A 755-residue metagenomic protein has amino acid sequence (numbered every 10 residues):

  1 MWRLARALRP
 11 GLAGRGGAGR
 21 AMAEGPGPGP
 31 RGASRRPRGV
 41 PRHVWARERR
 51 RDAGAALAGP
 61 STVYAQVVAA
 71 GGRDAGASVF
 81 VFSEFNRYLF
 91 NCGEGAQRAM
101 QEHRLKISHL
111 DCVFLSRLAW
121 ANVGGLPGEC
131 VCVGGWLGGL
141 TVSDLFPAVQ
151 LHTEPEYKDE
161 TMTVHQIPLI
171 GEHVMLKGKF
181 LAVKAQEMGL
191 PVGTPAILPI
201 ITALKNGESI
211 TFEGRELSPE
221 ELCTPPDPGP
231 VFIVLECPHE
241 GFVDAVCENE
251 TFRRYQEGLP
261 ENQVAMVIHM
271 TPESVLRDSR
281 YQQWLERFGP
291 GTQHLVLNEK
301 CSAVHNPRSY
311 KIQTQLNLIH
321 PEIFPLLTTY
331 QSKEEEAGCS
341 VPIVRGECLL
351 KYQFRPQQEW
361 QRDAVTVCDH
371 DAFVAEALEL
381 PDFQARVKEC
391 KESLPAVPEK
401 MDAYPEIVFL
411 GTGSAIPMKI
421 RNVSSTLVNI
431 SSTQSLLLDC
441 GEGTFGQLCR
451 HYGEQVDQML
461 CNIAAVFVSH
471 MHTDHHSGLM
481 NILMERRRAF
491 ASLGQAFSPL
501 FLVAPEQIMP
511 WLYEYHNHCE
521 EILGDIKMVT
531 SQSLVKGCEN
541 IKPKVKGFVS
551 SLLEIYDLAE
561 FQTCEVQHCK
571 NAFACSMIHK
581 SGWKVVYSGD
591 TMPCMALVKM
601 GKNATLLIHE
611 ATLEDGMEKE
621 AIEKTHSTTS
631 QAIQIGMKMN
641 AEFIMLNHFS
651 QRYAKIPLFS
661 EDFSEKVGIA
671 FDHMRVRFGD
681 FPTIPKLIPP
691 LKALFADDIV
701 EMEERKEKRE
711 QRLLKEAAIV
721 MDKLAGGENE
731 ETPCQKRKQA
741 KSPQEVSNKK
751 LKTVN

Functional and structural regions predicted by a protein language model:
W2, R20-D52, L57-G59, F80-F82 (+5 more regions): Metal-dependent phosphodiesterase/nuclease catalytic metal-binding core
W2-R9, R15, E24-G27, R31-S34 (+9 more regions): Pre-active-site segment of Zn-dependent metallo-hydrolases
E84-Y88, C130-V131, M266, S432-L436 (+3 more regions): Short active-site oxyanion
N91, D439, L502, H609-A611: Catalytic Cys-His active-site segments of thiol-dependent hydrolases/isopeptidases
V113, V131-W136, I268-H269, I407-F409 (+4 more regions): Extended hydrophobic secondary-structure segments that form protein cores and membrane-embedded regions
W120, G124-G134, L169-K177: Short, compositionally biased segments
C130, G138-G139, G289-L295, L500: Leucine-rich repeat domain C-terminal region
L137-Y157, F490-P499, I508-V535: Active-site neighborhood of divalent metal-dependent phosphoester bond hydrolases
